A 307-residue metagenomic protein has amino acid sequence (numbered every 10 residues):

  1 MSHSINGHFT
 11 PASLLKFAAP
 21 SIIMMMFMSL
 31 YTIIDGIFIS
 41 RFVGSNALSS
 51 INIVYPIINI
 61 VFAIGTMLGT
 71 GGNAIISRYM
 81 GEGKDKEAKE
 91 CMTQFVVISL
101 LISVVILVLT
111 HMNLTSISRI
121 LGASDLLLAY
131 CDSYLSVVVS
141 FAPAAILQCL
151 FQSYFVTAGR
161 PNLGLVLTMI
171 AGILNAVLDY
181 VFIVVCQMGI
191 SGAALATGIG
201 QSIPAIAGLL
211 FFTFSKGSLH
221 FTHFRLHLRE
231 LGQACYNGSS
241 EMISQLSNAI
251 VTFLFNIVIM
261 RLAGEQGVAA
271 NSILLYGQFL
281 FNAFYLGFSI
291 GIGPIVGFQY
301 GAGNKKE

Functional and structural regions predicted by a protein language model:
M1-A18, I76-F141, V185-S239, V296-E307: Short alpha-helical transmembrane segments in multi-pass integral membrane proteins
A12-N73, S77, S239-M260: Signature of the first transmembrane helix
A19, I23, V54-I57, V97-L101 (+6 more regions): Hydrophobic residues within alpha-helical transmembrane segments of multi-pass solute transporters/permease subunits
L30-S49, S118-D125, V181-M188, A249-L280 (+1 more regions): Helix-terminus/linker motif at the lipid-water interface of multi-pass membrane proteins
Y31-T32, T66-T70, T110, Q148-C149 (+5 more regions): Functionally critical, cavity-lining and gating residues within the transmembrane helices of 12-TM secondary
L48-V108, A145-G164, N271-E307: Small-residue-rich hydrophobic transmembrane alpha-helices
I60-A63, N175-Y180, A205-L209, F279-A283: Hydrophobic transmembrane alpha-helices of multi-pass small-molecule transporters
G69, V137-V156, L167-N175, A193-I206 (+1 more regions): Short runs within selected transmembrane alpha-helices of multi-pass transporters and secretion channels
